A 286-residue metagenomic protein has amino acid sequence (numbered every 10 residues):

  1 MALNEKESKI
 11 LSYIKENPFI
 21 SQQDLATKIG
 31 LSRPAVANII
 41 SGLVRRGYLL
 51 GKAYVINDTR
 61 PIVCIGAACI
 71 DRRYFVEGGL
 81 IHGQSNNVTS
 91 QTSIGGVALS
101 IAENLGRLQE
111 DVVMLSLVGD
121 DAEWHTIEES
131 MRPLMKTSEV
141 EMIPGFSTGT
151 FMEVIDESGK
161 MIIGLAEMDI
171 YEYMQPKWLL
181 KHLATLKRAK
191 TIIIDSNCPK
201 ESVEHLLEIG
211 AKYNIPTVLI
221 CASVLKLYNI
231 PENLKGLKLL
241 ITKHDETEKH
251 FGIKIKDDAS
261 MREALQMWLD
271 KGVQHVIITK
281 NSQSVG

Functional and structural regions predicted by a protein language model:
N4-E7, S12-E16, I20-K28, S32-L115 (+1 more regions): Glycine-rich phosphate/adenosyl-contacting loop at the front of the ribokinase-like
I29, S116, I194-S196, L219: Glycine- and other small-residue-rich loops at beta-strand/loop junctions that grip anionic moieties
R45-Y48, E172-K177, L219-L225: Short gly/ser/thr-rich secondary-structure transition/capping motifs
D58-T59, E77, H82-V88, R107-K190: Conserved N-terminal subdomain of the carbohydrate kinase-like
V63-I65, L165, T191-I193, V218 (+2 more regions): Structural motif
D120-D121, N197-K200, C221-K226: Short beta->alpha connector loops
L186-K187, V203-T217: Glycosyltransferases and closely related glycan-assembly transferases that use nucleotide-activated donors
A211-G286: Conserved phosphate/ATP/ADP-binding segment of small-molecule kinases
